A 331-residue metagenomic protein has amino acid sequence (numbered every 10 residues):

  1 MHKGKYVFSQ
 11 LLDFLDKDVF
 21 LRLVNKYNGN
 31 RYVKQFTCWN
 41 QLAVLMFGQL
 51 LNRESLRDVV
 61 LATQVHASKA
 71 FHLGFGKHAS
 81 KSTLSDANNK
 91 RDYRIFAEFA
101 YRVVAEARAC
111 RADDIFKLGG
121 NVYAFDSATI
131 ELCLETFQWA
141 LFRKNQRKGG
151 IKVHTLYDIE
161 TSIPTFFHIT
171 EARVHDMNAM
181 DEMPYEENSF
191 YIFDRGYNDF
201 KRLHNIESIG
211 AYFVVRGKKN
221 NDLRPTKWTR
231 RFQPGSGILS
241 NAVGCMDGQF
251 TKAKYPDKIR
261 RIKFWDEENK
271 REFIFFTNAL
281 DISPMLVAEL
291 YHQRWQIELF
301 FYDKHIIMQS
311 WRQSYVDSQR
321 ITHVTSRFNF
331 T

Functional and structural regions predicted by a protein language model:
M1-D58, N89-R91, E98-R102, K117-N121 (+2 more regions): Single, function-defining residue in the core of a domain
S55-L73: DNA-recognition alpha helix
L73-R91: Major-groove recognition helix of helix-turn-helix-like DNA-binding domains
S82-D86, A107-C110, T229, Q313: Short alpha-helical linear motifs
A105-A112, D176-M177: A short, well-structured juxtamembrane/interface segment
